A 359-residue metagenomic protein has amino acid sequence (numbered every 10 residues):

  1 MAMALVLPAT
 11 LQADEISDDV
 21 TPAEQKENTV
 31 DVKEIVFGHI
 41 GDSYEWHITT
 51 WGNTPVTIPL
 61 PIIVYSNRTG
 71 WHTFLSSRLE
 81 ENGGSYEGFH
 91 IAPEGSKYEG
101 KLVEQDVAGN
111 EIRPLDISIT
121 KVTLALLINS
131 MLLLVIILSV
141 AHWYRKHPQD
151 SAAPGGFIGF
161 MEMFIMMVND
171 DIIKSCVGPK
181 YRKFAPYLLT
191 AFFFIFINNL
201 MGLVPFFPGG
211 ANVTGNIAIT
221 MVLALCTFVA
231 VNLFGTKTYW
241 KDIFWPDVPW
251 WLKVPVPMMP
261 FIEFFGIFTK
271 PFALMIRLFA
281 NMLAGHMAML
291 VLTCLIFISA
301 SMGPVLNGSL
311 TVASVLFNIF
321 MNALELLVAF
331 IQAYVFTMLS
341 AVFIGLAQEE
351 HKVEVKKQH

Functional and structural regions predicted by a protein language model:
M1-L5: Sec-dependent N-terminal signal peptides
L7-G155: Perimembrane topogenic segments of multi-pass inner/organellar membrane proteins
I112-L115, M166-K180: Cytosolic juxtamembrane amphipathic/interface segments immediately preceding and feeding into a transmembrane helix
V122-T123, R182-Y187, G215-I217: Alpha-helical transmembrane segments and their helix-start/interface "positive-inside/aromatic belt" motifs in integral
V135-I173, F234-D242, H351-K352: Juxtamembrane interface elements at the cytosolic ends of transmembrane helices in multi-pass membrane proteins
Y144, C176-A185, A280: Membrane-interface helix starts
L189-F193, I197-V204, T214-V222, C226-M338 (+1 more regions): Hydrophobic alpha-helical transmembrane segments and adjacent short intramembrane/lumenal linkers of inner/organellar
F206-G210: Membrane-interface helix termini and inter-helical loops of multi-pass transporters
